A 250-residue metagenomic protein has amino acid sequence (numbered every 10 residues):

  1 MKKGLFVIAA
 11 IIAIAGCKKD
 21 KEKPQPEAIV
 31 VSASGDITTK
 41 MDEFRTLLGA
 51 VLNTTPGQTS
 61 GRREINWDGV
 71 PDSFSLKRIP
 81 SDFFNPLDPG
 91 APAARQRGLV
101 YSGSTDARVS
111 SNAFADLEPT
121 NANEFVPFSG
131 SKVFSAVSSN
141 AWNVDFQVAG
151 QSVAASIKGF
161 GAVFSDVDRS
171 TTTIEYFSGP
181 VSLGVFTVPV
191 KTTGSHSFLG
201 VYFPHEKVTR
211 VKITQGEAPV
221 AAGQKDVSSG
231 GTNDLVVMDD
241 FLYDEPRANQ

Functional and structural regions predicted by a protein language model:
M1-G4: Positively charged n-region of N-terminal signal peptides that target proteins for export
F6-I8: Sec-dependent N-terminal signal peptides
A13-G16: C-terminal motif of bacterial Sec signal peptides marking the signal peptidase cleavage site
K19: Short, conserved catalytic or interaction motifs in soluble domains
E22-Q250: Surface-exposed, well-ordered secondary-structure segments
